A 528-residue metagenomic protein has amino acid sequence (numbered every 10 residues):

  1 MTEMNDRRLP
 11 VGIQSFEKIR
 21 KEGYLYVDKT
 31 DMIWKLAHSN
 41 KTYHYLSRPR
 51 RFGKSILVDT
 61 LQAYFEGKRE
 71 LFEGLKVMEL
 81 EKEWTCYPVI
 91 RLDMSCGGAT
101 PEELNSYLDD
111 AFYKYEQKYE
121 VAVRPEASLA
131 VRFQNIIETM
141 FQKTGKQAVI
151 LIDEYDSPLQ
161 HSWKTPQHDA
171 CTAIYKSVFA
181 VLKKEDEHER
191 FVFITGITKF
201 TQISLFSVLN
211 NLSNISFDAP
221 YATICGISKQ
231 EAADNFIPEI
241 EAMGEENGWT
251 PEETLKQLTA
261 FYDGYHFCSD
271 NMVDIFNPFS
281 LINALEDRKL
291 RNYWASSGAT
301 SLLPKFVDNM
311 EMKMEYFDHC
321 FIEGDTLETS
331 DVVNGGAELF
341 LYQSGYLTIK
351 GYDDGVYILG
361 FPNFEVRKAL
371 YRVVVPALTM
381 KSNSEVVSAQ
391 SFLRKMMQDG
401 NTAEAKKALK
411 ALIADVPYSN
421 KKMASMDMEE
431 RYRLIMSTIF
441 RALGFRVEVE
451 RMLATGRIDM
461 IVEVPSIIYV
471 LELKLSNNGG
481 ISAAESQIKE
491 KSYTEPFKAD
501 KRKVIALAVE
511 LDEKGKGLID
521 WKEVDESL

Functional and structural regions predicted by a protein language model:
M1-M428, L443-F445: Phosphate-binding site recognition
M140-T144, I439-S466: Active-site metal-binding core of divalent-cation-utilizing nuclease and nuclease-like domains
V149, I467-L471, I505: Structural motif
D169-Y175, L475-T494: Mg2+/Mn2+-dependent nuclease catalytic core
V178-E185, L339-L347, S437-A442, Q487-L507: Metal-dependent nuclease catalytic cores in nucleic-acid-processing enzymes, especially RNase H-like/related
E430, L434-T438, I468, S486: Feature representing long, continuous alpha-helical segments
M436, M460-N477, K491: Conserved catalytic cores of phosphodiester-cleaving nucleases, focusing on short active-site segments
P496, D500-L528: Domain-level recognition of nuclease-like catalytic cores that cleave nucleotide substrates
